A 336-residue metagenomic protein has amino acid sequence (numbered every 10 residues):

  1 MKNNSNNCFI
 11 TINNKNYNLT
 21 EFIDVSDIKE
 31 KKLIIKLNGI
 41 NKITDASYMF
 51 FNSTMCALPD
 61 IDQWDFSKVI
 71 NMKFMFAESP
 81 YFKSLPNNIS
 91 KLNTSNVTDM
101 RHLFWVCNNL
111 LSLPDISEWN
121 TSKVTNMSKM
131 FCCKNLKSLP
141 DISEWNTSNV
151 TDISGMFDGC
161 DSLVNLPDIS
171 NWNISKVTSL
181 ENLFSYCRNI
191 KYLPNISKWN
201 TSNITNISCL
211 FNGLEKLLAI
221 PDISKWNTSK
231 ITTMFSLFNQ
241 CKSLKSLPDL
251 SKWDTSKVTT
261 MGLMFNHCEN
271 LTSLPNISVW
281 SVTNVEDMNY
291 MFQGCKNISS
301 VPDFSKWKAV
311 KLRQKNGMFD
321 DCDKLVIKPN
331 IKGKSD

Functional and structural regions predicted by a protein language model:
M1-D336: Negatively charged
